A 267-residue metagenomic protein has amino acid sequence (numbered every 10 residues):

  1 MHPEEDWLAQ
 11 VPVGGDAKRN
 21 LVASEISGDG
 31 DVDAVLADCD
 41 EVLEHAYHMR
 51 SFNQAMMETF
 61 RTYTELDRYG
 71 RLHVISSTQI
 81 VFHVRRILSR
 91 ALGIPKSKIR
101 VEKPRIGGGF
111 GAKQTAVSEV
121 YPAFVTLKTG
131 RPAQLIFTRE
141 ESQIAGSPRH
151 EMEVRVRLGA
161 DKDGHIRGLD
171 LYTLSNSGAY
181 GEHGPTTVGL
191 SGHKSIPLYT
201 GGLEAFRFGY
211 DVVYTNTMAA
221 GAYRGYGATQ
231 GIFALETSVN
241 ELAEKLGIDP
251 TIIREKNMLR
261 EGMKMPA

Functional and structural regions predicted by a protein language model:
M1-A267: Structural alpha/beta core scaffold segments of enzyme domains
